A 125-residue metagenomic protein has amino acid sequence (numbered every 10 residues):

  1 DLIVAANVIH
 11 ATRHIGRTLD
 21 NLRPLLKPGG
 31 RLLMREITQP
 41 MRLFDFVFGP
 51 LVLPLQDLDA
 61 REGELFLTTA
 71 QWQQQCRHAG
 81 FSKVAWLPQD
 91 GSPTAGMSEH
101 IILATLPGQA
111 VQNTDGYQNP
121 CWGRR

Functional and structural regions predicted by a protein language model:
D1, L22-R23, R35, Q89: Structural signature of nuclease core domains in nucleic-acid processing machines
D1, T18-N21, F46-Q56, H100-I101: Short secondary-structure boundary/capping segments
D1-G16: A short SAM/SAH-binding and catalytic strip from SAM-dependent methyltransferases
D1-I3, P28-L33, K83, H100-I101: Beta-sheet entry/capping signal
G16-R31: A short glycine-rich, Lys/Arg-flanked "PGG" loop and its adjoining helix->strand segment in the class I
P24-P28, N119-P120, R124-R125: Carrier-protein-dependent adenylate-forming modules in NRPS/ANL systems
L33-A79, K83-P88: C-terminal alpha-helical "lid/dimerization" subdomain adjacent to the S-adenosyl-L-methionine
F81, L87-W122: Core SAM-dependent methyltransferase catalytic element
